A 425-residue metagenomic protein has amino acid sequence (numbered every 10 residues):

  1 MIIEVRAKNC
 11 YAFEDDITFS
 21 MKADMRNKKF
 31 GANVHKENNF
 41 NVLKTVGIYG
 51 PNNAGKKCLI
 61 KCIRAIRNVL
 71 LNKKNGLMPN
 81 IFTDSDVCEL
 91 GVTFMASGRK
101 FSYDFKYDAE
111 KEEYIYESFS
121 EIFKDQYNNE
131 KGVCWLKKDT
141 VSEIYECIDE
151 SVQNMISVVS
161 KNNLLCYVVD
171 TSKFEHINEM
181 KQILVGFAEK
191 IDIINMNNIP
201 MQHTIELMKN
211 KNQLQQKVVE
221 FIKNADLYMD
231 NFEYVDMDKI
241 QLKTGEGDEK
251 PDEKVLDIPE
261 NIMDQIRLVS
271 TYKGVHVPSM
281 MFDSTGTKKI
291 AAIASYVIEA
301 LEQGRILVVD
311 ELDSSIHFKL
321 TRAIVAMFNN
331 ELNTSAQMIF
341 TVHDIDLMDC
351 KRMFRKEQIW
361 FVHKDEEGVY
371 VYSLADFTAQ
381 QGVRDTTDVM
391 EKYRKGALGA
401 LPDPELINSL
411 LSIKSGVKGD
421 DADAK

Functional and structural regions predicted by a protein language model:
M1-A65: Pre-Walker A-like glycine/lysine-rich segment at the N-terminus of P-loop NTPase domains
M1-E4, Q303, A323-K425: C-terminal lobe/lid and adjacent interdomain/linker elements of RecA-like ASCE P-loop ATPase modules
K8, I199-F282, P402-P404, N408-K425: Extended helical coiled-coil dimerization/tether regions that scaffold and oligomerize large DNA-maintenance assemblies
N39-G47, P51, I60-E110: Conserved P-loop NTP-binding catalytic core
T45-G50, D248-I298, I306, L312-I316: Conserved ABC ATPase signature
D84-I148, V362, L374-T387, E391: P-loop NTPase motor core
K106-K243: Electropositive, glycine-dotted interaction segments that contact anionic polymers or phosphate-rich ligands
H317-R322: Short alpha-helix of the ABC ATPase nucleotide-binding domain corresponding to the H-loop/switch region
